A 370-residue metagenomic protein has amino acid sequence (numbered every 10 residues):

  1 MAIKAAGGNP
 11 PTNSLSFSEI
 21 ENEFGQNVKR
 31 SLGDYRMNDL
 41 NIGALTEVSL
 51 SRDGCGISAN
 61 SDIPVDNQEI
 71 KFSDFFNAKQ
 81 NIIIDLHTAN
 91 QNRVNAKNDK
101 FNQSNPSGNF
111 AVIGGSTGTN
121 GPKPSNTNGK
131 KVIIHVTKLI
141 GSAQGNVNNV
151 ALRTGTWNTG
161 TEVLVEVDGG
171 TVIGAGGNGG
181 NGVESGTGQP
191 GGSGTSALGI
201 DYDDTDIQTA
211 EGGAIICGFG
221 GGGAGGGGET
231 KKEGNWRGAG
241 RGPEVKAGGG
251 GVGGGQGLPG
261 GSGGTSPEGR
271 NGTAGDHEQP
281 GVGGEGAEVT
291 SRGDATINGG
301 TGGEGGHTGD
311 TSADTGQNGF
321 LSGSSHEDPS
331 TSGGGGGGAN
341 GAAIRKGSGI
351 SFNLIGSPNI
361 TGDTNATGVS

Functional and structural regions predicted by a protein language model:
A2-S370: Glycine-centric low-complexity repeats
